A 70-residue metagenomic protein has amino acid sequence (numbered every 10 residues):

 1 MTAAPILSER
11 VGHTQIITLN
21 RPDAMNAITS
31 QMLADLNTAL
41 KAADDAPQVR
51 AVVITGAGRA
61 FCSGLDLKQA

Functional and structural regions predicted by a protein language model:
M1-R59, S63: Conserved CoA-thioester-binding segment of acyl-CoA-metabolizing enzymes
G64-A70: Short, flexible, mixed-charge acidic loops at enzyme active sites
